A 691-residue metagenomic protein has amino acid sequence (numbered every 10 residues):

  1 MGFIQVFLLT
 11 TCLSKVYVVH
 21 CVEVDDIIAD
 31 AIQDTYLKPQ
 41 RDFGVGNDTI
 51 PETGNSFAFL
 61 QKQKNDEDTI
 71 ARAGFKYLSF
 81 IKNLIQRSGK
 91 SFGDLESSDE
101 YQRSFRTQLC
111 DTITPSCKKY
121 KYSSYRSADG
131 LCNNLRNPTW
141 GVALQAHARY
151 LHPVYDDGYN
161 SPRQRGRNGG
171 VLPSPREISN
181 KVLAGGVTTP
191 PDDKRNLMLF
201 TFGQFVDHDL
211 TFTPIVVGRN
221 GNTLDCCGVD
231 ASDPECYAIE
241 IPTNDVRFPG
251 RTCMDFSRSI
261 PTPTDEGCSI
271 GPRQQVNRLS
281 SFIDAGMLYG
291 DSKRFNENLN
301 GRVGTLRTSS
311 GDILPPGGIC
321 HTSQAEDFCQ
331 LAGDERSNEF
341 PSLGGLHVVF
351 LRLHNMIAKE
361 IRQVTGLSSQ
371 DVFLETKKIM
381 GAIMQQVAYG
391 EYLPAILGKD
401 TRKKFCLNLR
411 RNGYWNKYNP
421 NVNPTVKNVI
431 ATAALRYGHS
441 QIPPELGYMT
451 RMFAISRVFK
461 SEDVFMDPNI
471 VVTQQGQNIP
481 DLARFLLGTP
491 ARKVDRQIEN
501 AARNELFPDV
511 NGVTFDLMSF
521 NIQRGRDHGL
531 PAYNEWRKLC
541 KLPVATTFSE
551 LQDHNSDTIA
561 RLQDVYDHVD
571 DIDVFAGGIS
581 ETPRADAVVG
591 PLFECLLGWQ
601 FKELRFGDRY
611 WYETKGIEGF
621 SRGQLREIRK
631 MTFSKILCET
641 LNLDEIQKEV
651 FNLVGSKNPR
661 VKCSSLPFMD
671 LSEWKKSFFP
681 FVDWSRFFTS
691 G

Functional and structural regions predicted by a protein language model:
G2-C21: Cleavable N-terminal signal peptides of Sec/SRP-targeted secreted and luminal proteins
V18-M356, E360, E375-K378, A382-S519 (+5 more regions): N-terminal accessory/cap region of cofactor-dependent oxidoreductases and related radical enzymes
S369-V372: Mobile, glycine-rich extracellular loop/lid and propeptide segments that shape or gate substrate/ligand access
R537, E550: Residue-level "edge-of-site" marker
